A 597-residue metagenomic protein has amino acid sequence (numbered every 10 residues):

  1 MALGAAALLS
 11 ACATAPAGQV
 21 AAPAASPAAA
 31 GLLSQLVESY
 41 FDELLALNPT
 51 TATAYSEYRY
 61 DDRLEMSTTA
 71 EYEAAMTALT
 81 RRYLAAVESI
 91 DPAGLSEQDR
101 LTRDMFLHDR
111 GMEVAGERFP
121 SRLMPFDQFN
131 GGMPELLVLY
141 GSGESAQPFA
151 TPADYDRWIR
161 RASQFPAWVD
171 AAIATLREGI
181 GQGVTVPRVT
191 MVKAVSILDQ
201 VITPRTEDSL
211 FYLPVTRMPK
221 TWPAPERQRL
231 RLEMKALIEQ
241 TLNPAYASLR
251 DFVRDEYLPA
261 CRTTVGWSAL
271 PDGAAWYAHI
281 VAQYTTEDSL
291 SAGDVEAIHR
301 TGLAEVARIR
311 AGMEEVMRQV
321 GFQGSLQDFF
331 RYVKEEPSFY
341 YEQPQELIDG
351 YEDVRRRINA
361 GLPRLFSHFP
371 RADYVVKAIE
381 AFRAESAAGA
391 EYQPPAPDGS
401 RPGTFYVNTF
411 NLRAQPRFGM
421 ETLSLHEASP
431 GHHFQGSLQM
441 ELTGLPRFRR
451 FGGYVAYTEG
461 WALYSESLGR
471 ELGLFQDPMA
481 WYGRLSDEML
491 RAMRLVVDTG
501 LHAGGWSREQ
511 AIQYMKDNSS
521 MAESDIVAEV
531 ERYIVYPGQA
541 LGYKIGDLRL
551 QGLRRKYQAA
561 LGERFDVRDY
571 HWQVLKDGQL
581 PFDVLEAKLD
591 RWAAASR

Functional and structural regions predicted by a protein language model:
A2-A11: Bacterial N-terminal signal peptides
C12-R597: N-terminal maturation segment of proteins
